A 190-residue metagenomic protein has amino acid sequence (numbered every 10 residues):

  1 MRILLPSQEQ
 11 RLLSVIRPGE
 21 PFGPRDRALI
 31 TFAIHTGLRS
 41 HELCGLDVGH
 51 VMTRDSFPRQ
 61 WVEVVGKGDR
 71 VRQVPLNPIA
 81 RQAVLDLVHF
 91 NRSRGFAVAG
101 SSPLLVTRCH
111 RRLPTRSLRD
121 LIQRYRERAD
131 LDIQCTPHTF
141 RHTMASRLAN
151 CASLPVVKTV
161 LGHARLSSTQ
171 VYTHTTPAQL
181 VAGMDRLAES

Functional and structural regions predicted by a protein language model:
M1-S190: Conserved catalytic core of the tyrosine transesterase superfamily
